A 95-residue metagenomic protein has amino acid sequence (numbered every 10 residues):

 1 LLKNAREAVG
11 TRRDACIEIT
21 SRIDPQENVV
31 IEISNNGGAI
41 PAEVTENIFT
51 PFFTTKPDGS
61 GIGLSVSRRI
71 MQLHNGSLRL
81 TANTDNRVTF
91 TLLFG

Functional and structural regions predicted by a protein language model:
R6-R13: A short, flexible helix-to-loop-to-beta junction within the catalytic ATP-binding CA
C16, N28, A39, G61 (+1 more regions): Glycine-rich nucleotide-binding loop
I17-E18, R22-I31: Short beta-strand-loop-beta element adjacent to the nucleotide/active-site pocket used for signaling
N35: Acidic ATP/Mg2+-coordinating residue in the GHKL
I40-P51: Short conserved segment of the HATPase_c
G63, S67: Short alpha-helical Gxxx[C/S/T] motif in the catalytic ATP-binding
I70-Q72: Detector for a conserved hydrophobic position within an alpha-helical segment of the HATPase_c
